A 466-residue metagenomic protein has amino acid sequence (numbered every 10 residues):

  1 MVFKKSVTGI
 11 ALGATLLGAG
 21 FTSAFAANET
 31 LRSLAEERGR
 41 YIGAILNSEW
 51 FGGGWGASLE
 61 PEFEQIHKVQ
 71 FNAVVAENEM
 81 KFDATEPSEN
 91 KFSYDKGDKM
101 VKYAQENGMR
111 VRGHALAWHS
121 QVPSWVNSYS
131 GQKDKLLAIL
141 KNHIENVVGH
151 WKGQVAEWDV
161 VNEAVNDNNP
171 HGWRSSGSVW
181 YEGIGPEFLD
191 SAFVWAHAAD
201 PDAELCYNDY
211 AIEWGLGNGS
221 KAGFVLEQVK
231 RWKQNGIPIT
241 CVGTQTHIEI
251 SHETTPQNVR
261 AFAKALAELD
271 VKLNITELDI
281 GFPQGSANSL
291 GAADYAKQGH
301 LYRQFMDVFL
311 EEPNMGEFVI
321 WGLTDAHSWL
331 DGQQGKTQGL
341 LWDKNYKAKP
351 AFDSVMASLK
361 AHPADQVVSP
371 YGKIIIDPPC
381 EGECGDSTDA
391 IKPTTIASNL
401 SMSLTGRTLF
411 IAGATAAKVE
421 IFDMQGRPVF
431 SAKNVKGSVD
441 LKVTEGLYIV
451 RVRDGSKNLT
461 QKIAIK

Functional and structural regions predicted by a protein language model:
L16-A24: C-terminal segment of classical bacterial N-terminal signal peptides
A27-A73, E77: Boundary/entry segment of secreted carbohydrate-active catalytic domains
L31-R32, E49, V69-S88, D95-I212 (+2 more regions): Substrate-binding cleft and catalytic face of glycoside hydrolase catalytic domains, especially the flexible beta-alpha
L46-P61, F82-D95, V165-D167, I212-F224 (+3 more regions): Acidic-and-aromatic substrate-binding clefts and catalytic sites of carbohydrate-active enzymes
G52-K68, A138-V147, G219-W232, L301-M306: Short, acidic/polar
E86, Y129, N146, H150 (+4 more regions): Aromatic-rich peripheral "rim/lid" segments of glycoside hydrolase catalytic domains that contact and position glycan
D95, K102-R110, G183-N208, G219-N288 (+1 more regions): Glycoside hydrolase catalytic-domain groove-lining segments
D389-K466: C-terminal outer-membrane/trafficking sorting elements
